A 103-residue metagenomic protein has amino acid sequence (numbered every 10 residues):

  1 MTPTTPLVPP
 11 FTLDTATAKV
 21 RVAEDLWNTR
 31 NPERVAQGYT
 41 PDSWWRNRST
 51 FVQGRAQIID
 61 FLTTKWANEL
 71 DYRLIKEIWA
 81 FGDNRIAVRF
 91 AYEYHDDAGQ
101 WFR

Functional and structural regions predicted by a protein language model:
M1-R103: C-terminal and inter-domain tail/linker signature
